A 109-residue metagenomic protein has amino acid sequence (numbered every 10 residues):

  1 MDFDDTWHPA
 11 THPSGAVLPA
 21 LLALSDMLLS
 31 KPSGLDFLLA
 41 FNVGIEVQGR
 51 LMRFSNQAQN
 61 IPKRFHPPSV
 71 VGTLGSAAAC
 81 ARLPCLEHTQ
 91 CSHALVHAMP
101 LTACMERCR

Functional and structural regions predicted by a protein language model:
M1-R109: N-terminal core-entry segment
